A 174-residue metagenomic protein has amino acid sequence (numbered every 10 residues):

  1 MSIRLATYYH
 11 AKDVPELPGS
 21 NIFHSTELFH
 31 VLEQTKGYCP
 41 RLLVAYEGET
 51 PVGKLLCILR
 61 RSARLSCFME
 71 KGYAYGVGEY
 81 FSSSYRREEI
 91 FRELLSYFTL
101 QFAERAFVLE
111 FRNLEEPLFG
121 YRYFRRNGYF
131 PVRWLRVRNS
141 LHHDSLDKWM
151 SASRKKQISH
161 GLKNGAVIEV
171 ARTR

Functional and structural regions predicted by a protein language model:
M1-Y9, F124-R174: Acyltransferase donor/substrate-recognition loop-hinge adjacent to the catalytic core
K12-L28: Conserved GNAT-fold acetyl-CoA-binding loop/helix
P18, H30-L100: Conserved donor-binding loop and adjoining core beta-sheet/short helix segment in diverse acyl/aminoacyl transferases
Q34, G48, T99-E104, N127-F130 (+1 more regions): Short, charge-rich binding segments
E47, L59, N113-E115, L141-H143 (+1 more regions): Short, flexible loop/turn elements at secondary-structure junctions
I58, V77-Y80, R112, R138-S140 (+1 more regions): Residues in well-ordered beta-strands of folded domains
A103-N113: Conserved GNAT acetyl-CoA-binding A-motif
P117-Y121: Short, charged/polar "capping" segments at the starts of alpha-helices and the immediately preceding loops
